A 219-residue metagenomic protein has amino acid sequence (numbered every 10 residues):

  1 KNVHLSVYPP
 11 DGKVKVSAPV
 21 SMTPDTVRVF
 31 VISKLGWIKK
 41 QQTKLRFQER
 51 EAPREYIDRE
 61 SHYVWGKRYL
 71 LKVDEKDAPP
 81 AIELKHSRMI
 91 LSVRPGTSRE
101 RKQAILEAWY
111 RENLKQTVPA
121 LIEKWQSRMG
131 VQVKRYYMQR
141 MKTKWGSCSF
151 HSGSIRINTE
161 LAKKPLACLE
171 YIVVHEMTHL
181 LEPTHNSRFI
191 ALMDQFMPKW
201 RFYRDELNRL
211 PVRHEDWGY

Functional and structural regions predicted by a protein language model:
K1-Y171, L180-Y219: Active-site-proximal or metal-binding-adjacent scaffold patches in catalytic folds
E176: Walker B catalytic acidic pair
